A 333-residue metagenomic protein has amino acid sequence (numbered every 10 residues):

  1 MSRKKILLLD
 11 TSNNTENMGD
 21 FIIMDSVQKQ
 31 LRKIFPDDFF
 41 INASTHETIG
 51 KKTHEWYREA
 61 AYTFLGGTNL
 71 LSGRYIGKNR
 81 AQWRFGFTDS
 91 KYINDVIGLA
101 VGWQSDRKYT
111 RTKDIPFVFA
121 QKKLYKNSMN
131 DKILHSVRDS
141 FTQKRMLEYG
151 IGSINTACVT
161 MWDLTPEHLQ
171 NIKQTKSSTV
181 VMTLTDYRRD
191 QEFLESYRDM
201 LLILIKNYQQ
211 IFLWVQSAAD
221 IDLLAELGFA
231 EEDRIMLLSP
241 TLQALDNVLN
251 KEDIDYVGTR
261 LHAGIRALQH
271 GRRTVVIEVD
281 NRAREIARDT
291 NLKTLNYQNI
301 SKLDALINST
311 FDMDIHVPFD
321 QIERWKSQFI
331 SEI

Functional and structural regions predicted by a protein language model:
M1-I333: Active-site anion-handling motifs in enzyme catalytic cores
